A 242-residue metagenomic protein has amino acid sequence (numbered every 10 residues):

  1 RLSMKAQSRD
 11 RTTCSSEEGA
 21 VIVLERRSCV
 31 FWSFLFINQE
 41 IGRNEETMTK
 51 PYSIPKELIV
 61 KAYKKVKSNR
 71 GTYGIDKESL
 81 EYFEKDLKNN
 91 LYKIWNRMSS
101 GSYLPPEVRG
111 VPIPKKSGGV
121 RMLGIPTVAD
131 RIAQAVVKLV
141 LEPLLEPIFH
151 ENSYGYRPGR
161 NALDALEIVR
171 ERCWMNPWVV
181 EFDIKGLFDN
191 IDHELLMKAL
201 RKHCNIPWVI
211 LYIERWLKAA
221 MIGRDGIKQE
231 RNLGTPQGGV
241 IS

Functional and structural regions predicted by a protein language model:
R1-K88: Non-catalytic, polymerase-adjacent accessory regions of viral genome-replication enzymes
K50, E78, Y82-K85, V120-I132 (+1 more regions): Short coil/turn segments at secondary-structure boundaries
K56, V60, M98-S100, G119-V120: Non-catalytic regulatory/linker segments of enzymes
A62-V66, V136, Y212-L217: Short alpha-helical scaffolding segments that buttress acidic/His motifs in well-ordered protein cores
G71, L87-L91, L141, L145 (+2 more regions): Short alpha-helix boundary/capping elements
K93, R97-P112, K116, I148-N152 (+1 more regions): Conserved polymerase palm-domain catalytic core
V120-F149, L233-S242: Conserved pre-motif C helix in the palm subdomain of viral-like polymerases
